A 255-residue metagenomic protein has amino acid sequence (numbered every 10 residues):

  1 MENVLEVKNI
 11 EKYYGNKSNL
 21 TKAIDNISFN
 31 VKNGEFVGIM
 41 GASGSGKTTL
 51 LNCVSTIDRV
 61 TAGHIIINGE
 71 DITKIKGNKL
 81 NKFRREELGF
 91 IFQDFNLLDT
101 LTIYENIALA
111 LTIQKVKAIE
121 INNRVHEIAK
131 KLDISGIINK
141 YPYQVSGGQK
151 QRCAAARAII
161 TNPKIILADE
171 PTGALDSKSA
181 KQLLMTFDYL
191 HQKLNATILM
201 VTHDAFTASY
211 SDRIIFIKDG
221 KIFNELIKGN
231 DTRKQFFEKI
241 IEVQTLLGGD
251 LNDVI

Functional and structural regions predicted by a protein language model:
S55: Helix-to-loop junction immediately C-terminal to a conserved catalytic motif
G63-D71: Conserved ABC transporter NBD signature motif
L101-L109: Short coil-to-helix segment of the ABC ATPase nucleotide-binding domain corresponding to the Q-loop/switch region
Y141-V145, Q149-Q151: Conserved ABC ATPase signature
I160-K164: A short, proline-enriched helix->beta-strand linker immediately N-terminal to the Walker B motif in ABC-type P-loop
I166-D169: Catalytic Walker B motif of ABC-type/P-loop ATPase nucleotide-binding domains
K221-L246: Conserved beta-strand-loop-alpha-helix hinge in the C-terminal portion of ABC ATPase nucleotide-binding domains
